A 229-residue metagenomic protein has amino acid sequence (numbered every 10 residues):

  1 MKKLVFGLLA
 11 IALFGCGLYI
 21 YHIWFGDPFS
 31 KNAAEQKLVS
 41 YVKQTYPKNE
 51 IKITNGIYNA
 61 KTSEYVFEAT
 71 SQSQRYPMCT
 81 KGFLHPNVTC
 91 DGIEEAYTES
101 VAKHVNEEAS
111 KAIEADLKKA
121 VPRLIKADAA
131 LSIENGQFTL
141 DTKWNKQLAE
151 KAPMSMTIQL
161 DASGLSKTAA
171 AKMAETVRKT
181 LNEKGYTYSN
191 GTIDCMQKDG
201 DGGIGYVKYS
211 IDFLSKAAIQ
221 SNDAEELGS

Functional and structural regions predicted by a protein language model:
M1-K2: Short, low-complexity patches enriched in S/T/P/G
V5-H22: Hydrophobic membrane-insertion alpha-helices, especially the h-region of bacterial N-terminal signal peptides
I23-I53, V105-V121, M173-N182: Short, non-transmembrane alpha-helical segments in secretory-pathway proteins
Q44, K48-N59, K119-T139, G185-G200: Short glycine-rich, low-complexity/disordered patches
E50-G82: Exposed beta-strand-loop-beta-strand "reactive/processing" segments of non-cytosolic proteins
Y76-E99: A short, surface-exposed beta-strand/turn
A96-A174: Non-cytosolic head/periplasmic domains of membrane-anchored proteins
F138-S229: Extracytoplasmic/periplasmic C-terminal soluble domains
